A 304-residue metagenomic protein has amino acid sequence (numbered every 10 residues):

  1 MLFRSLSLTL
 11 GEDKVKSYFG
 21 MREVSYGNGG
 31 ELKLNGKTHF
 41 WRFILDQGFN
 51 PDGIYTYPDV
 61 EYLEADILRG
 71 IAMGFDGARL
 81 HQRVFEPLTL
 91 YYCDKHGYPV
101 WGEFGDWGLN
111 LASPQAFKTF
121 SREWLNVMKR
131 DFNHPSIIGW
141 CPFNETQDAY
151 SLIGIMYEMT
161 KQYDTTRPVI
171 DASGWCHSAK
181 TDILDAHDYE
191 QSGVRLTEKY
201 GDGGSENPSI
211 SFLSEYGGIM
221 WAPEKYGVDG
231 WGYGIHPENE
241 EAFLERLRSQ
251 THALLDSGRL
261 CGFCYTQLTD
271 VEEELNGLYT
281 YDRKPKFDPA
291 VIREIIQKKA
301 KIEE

Functional and structural regions predicted by a protein language model:
M1-L2: Short, small-residue-biased leader/transition segments that mark boundaries at the very start of proteins
S5-T9: Extracellular recognition modules
G11-E12, Y98: Secondary-structure transition into beta-strands, especially the periplasmic turns and strand N-termini that construct
E12-K14, V271: A cross-taxa feature marking solvent-exposed loop/turn segments within ectodomains of secreted and single-pass membrane
K14-F85: An acidic-aromatic substrate-binding cleft motif
A65-A72, D76-I296: Substrate-binding/catalytic cleft of secreted carbohydrate-active enzymes, primarily glycoside hydrolases
E294-E304: Surface beta-strand/loop "capping" patches
